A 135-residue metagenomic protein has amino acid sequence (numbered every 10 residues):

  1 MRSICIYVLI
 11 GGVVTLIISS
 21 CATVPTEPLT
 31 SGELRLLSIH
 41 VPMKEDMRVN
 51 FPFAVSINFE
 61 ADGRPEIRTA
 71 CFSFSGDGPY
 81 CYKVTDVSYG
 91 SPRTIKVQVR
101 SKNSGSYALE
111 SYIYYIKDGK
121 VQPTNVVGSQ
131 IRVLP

Functional and structural regions predicted by a protein language model:
S19-S20: C-terminal motif of bacterial Sec signal peptides marking the signal peptidase cleavage site
T23-M47: Short, compositionally biased P/S/T/A/G/V-rich stretches that sit at domain boundaries
V49-V55: Structural beta-strand segments of beta-rich domains
P65-E66, N103-Y107: Short tyrosine-centred short linear motifs in exposed loops/low-complexity segments
S73-C81, I116-D118: Change "in extracellular beta-sheet-rich domains … of secreted and cell-surface proteins" to "in beta-sheet-rich domains
T85-R93, V133: Short proline/glycine- and polar residue-rich coil/turn motifs
I95-N103: Short, hydrophobic beta-strand segments
V121-P135: Short beta-strand elements
